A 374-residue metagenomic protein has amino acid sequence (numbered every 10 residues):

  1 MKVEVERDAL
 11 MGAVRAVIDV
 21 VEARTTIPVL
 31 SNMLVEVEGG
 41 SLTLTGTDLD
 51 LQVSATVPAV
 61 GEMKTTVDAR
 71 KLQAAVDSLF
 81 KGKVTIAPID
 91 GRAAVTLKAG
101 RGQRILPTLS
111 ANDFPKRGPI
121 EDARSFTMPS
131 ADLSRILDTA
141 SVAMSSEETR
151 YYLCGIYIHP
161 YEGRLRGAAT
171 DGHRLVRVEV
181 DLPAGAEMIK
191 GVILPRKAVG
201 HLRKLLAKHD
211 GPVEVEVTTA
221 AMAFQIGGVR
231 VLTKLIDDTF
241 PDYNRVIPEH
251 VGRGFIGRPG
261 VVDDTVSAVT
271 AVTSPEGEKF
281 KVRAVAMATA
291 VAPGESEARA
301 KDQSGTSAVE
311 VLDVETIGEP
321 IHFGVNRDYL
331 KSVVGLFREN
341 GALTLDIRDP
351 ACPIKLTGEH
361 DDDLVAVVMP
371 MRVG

Functional and structural regions predicted by a protein language model:
M1-G374: Structural preference for solvent-exposed beta-strand-turn elements and adjacent flexible terminal/loop segments within
